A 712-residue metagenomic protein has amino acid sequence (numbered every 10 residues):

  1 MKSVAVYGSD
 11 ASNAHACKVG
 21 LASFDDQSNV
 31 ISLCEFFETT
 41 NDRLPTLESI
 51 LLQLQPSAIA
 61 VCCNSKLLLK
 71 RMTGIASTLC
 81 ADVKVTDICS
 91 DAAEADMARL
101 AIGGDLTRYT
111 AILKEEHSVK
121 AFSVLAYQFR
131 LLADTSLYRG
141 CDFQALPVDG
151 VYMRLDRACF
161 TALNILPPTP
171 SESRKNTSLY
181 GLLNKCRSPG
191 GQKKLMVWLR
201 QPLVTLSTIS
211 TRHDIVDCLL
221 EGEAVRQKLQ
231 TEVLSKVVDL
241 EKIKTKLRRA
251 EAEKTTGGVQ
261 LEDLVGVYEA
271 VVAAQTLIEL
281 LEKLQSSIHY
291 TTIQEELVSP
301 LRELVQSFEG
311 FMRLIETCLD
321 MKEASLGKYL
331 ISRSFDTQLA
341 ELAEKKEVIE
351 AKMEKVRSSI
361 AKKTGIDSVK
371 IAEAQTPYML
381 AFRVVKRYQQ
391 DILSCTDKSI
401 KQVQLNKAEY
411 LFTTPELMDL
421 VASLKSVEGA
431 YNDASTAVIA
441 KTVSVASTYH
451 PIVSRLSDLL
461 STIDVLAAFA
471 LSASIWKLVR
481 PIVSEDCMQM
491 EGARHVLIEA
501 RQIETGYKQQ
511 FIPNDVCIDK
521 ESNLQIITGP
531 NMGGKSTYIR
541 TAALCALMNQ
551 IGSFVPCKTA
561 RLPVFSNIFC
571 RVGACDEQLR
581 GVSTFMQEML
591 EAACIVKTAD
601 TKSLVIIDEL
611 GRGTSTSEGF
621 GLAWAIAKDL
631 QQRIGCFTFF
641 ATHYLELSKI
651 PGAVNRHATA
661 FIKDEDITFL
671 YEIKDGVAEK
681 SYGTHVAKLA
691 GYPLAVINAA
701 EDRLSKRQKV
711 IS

Functional and structural regions predicted by a protein language model:
M1-C218, K236-T245, G258-A351, K355: Charged catalytic and DNA/RNA-contacting regions of genome-maintenance and nucleic-acid-processing enzymes
E94-A95, E269-V348, T376-T414, D464-I526 (+1 more regions): Amphipathic heptad-repeat alpha-helical coiled-coil/stalk segments that mediate oligomerization, filament/stalk
E115, R387-L417, L466-S712: ATPase nucleotide-binding head domains, primarily ABC-like/P-loop NTPase cores
L219-E223, K244-T255, I278-I288, I360-K363 (+2 more regions): Secondary-structure edge/capping motif, primarily at the C-terminal ends of alpha-helices and the immediately following
A250-E269, L694-S712: C-terminal helical "lid" subdomain and adjoining coupling/linker elements of P-loop NTPases
K401-S444, L460: Extended, charged coiled-coil "arm/hinge" scaffolds of SMC/Rad50-like chromosome-maintenance ATPases and other large
A430-V483: Charged, surface-exposed helical/loop "interaction arms" that form contiguous linear patches used for dimerization
